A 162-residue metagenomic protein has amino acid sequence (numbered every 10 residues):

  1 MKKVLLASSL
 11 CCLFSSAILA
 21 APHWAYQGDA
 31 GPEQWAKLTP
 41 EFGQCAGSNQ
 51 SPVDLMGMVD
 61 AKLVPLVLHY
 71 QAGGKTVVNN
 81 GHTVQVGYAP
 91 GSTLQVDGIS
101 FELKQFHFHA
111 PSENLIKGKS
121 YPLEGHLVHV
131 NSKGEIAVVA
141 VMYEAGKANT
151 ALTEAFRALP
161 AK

Functional and structural regions predicted by a protein language model:
K3-V4, I18-K162: Alpha-carbonic anhydrase
V4-F14: Sec-dependent N-terminal signal peptides
